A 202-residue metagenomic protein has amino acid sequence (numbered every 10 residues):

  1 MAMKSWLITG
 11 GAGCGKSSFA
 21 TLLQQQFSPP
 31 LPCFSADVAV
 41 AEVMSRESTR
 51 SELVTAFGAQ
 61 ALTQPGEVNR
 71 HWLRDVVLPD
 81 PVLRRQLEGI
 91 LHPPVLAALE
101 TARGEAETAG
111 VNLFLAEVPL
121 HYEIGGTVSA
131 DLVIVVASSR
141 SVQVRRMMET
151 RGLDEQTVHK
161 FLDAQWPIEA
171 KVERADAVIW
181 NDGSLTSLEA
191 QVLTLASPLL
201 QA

Functional and structural regions predicted by a protein language model:
I8: Hydrophobic anchor at the beta1->P-loop junction of P-loop NTPases
G11: P-loop (Walker A) phosphate-binding loop of NTP-binding proteins
C14: ATP-binding Walker
S17: Walker A/P-loop
V38-N112: ATP-dependent small-molecule kinase phosphotransfer cores that center on conserved nucleotide phosphate-binding segments
L99, T127-S129, E149, L153-P198 (+1 more regions): Small-molecule kinase domains that catalyze NTP-dependent phosphoryl transfer to phosphate-bearing small molecules
E100-T108, L113-T150: ATP-dependent NMP and nucleoside kinases share a basic, alpha-helical "lid"
